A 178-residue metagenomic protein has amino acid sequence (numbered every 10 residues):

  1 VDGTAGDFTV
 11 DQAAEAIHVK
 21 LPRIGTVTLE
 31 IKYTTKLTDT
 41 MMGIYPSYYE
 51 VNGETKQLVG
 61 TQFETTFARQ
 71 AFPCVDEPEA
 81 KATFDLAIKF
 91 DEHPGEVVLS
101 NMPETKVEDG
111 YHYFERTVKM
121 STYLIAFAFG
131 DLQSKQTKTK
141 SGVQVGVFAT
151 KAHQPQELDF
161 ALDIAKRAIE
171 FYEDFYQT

Functional and structural regions predicted by a protein language model:
V1-T178: Acidic/His-enriched low-complexity segments
